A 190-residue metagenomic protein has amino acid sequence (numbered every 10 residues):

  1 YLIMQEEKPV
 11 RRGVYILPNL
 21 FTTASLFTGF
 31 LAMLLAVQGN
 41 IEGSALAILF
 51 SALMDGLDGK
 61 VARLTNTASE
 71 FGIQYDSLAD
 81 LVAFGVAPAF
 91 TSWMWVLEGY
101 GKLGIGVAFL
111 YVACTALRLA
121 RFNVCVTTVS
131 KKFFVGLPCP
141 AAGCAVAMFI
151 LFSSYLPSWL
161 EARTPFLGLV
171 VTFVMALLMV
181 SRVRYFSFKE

Functional and structural regions predicted by a protein language model:
Y1-E7, K131-E190: C-terminal membrane-associated helical module and adjoining short loops/tails
Y1-G56: Topogenic membrane-insertion module of multi-pass membrane proteins
G13, L17-T22, L64-L119, F149-I150: Multi-pass membrane catalytic core of lipid/isoprenoid biosynthesis enzymes
I16-T23, G43-L46, L78-L81, K102-F109 (+2 more regions): Alpha-helical transmembrane segments of integral membrane proteins
A24-G29, D80-P88, P138-Y155: Core segments of transmembrane alpha-helices that mediate helix-helix packing or line hydrophobic substrate/ligand
L31-L46, V86-V107, M148-L167: Helix-coil boundary and interhelical linker segments in multi-pass alpha-helical membrane proteins
I48-D55, L110-R118, I150, T172-R182: Alpha-helical transmembrane segments of multi-pass membrane proteins
K60-S69, A116-K131, G136, L177-K189: C-terminal ends of transmembrane helices
